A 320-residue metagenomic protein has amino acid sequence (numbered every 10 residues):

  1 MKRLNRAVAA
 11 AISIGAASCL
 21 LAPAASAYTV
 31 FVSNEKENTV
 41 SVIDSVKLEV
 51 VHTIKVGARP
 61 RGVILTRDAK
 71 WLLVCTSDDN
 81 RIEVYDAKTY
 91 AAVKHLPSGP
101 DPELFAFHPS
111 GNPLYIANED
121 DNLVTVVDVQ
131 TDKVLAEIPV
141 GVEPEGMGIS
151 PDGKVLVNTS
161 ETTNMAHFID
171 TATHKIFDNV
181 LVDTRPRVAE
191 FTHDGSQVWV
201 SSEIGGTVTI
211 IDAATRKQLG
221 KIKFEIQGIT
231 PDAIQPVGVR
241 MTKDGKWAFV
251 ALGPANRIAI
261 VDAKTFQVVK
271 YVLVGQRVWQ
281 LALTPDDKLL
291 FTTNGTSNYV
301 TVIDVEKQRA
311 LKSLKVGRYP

Functional and structural regions predicted by a protein language model:
L4, A11-C19, P23-P320: Predominantly soluble domains enriched in secretory-pathway, periplasmic, or organellar proteins
